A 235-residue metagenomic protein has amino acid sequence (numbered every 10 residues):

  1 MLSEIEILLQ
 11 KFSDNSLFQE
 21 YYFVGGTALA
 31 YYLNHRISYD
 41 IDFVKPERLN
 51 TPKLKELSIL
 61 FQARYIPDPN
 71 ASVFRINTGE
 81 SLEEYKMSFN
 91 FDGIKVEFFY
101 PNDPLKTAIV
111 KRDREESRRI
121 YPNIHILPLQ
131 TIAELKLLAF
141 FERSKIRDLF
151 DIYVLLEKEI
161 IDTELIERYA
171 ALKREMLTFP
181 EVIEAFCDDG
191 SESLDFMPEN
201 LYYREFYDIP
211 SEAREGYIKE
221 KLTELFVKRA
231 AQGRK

Functional and structural regions predicted by a protein language model:
M1-K235: Compositionally biased terminal segments of proteins
